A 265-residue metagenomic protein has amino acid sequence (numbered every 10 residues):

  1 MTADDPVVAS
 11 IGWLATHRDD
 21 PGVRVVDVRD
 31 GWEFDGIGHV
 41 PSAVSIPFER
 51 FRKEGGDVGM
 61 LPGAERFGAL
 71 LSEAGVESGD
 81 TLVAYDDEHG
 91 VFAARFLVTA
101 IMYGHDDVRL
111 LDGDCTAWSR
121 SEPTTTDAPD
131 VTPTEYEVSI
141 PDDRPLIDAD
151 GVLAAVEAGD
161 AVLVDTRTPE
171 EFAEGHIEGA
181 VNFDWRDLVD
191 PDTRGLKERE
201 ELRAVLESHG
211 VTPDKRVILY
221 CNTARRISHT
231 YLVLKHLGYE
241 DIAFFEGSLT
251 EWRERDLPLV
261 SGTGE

Functional and structural regions predicted by a protein language model:
M1-R24, V28-V162, P169-E265: Rhodanese-like catalytic fold shared by cysteine-dependent sulfurtransferases and DSP/PTP-type phosphatases
